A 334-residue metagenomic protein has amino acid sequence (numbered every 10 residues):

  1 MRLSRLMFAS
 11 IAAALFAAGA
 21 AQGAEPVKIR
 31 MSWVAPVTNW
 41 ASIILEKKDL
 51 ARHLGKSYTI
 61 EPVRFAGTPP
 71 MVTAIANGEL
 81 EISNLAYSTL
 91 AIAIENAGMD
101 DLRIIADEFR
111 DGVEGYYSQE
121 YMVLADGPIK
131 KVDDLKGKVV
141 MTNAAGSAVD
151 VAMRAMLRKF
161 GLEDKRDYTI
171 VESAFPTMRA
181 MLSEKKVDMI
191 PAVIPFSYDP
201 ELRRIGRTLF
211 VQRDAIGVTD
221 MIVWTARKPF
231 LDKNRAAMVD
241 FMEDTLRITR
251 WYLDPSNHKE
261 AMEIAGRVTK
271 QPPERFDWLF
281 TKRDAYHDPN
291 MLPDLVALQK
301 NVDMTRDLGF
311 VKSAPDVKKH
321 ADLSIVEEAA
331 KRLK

Functional and structural regions predicted by a protein language model:
M1-A9: Bacterial N-terminal signal peptides that target proteins for export
F8-A18: Bacterial N-terminal signal peptides
G19-G23: Sec/Tat signal peptide C-region and signal peptidase I cleavage site
A24-E163, T169-S173, D188-I194, V218: Short, glycine-/small- and polar/acidic-enriched structural segments that line small-molecule recognition paths
K47, G55, A76, L80 (+7 more regions): Sec-exported extracytoplasmic/periplasmic mature domains
S88, P176-R267: Pocket-lining segment of extracytoplasmic ligand-binding domains
D232-K312: Secondary-structure end/capping motifs
V302-K334: Conserved C-terminal helix/tail region of periplasmic/extracytoplasmic solute-binding proteins
